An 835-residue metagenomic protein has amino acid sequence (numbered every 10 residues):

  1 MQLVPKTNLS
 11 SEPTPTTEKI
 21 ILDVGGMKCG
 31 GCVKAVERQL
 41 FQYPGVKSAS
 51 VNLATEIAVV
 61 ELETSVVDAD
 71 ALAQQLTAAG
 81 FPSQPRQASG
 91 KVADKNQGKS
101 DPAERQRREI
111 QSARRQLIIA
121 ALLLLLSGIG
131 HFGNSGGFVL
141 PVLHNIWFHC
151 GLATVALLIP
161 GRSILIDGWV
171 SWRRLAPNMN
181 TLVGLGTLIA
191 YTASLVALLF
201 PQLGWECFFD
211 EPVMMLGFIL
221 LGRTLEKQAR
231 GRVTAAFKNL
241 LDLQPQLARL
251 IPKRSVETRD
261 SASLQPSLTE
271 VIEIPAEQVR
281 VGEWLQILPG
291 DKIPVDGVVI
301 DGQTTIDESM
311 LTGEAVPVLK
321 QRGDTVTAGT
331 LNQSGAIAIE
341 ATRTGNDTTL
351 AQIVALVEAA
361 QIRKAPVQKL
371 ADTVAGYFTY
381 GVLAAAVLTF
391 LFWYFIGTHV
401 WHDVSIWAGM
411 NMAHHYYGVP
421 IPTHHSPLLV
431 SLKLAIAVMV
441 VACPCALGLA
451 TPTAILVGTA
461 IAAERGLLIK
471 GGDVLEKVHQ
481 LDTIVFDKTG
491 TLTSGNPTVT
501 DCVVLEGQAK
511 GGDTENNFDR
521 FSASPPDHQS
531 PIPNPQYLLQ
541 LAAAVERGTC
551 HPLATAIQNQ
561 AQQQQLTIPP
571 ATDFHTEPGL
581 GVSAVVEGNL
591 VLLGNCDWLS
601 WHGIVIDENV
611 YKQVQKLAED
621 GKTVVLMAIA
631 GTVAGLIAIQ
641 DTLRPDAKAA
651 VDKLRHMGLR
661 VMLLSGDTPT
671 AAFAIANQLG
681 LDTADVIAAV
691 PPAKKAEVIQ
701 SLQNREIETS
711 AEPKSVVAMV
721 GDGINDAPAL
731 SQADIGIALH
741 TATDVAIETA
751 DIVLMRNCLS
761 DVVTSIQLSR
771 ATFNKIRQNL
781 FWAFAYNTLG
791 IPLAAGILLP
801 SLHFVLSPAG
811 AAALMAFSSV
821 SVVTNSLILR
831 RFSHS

Functional and structural regions predicted by a protein language model:
M1-H144, R254-L268, A351, A355-R363 (+2 more regions): Flexible metal-binding regulatory segments at protein termini and peripheral loops
L3-K6, N52, K253-V256, Q321-T325 (+10 more regions): Conserved cytosolic catalytic headpiece of P-type ATPases
T14, Q111-L247, R254-V256, Q265 (+6 more regions): Transmembrane helix-loop-helix hairpins at the membrane interface
T17, P266, T514, R520 (+2 more regions): Conserved ATP-binding TGD loop and adjacent catalytic N/P-domain core of P-type ATPases
K47-E61, N239-D347, D473-G507, R520 (+2 more regions): Conserved cytosolic catalytic loops of P-type ATPases
G137-P141, T192, I406-Y417, D527 (+9 more regions): Membrane-embedded alpha-helical bundles of multi-pass transporters
A153-I164, G168-R174, E211-L240, P366-F486 (+3 more regions): Hydrophobic alpha-helical transmembrane segments
L553, Q562-A674, P691, V717-A718: Signature of the cytosolic headpiece of P-type E1-E2 ATPases
